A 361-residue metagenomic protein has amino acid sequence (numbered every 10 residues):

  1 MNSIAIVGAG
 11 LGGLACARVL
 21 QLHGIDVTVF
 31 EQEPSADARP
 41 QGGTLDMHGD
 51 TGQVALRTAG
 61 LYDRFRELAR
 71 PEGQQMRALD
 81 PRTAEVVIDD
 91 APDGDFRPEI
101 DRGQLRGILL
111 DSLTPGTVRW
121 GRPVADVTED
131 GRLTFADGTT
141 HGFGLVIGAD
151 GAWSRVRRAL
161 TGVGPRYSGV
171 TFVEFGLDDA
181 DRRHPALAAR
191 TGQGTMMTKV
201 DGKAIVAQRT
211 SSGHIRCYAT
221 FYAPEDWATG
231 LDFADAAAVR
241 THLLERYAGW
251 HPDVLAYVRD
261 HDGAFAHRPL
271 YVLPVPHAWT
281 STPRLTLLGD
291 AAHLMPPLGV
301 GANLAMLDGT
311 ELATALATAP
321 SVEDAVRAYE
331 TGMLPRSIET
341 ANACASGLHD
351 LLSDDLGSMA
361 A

Functional and structural regions predicted by a protein language model:
M1-V7, L11-G12, D37-G49: Accessory recognition modules or surfaces
N2-I4, V19-Q21, D46-A180, D226-T229 (+1 more regions): Conserved N-terminal helical subregion
I6-D26, F30-E33, I147-G148, V173 (+3 more regions): Conserved mid-domain beta->alpha element of the FAD-binding
D37-A38, V156-R157, M295-P296: Conserved protein kinase catalytic core
P40, A59-G60, A69, D90 (+4 more regions): Short, flexible helix/strand-to-coil boundary loops that buttress conserved ligand/catalytic motifs in alpha/beta
Y62-D63, A84-E85, D179-R190, D253 (+1 more regions): Short helix-loop capping/hinge motifs at secondary-structure junctions, enriched in acidic/polar residues
A189, Q193, V200-K203, R209-I215 (+1 more regions): FAD/FMN-dependent oxidoreductases across multiple families
G347-A361: C-terminal domain-closing interface element
